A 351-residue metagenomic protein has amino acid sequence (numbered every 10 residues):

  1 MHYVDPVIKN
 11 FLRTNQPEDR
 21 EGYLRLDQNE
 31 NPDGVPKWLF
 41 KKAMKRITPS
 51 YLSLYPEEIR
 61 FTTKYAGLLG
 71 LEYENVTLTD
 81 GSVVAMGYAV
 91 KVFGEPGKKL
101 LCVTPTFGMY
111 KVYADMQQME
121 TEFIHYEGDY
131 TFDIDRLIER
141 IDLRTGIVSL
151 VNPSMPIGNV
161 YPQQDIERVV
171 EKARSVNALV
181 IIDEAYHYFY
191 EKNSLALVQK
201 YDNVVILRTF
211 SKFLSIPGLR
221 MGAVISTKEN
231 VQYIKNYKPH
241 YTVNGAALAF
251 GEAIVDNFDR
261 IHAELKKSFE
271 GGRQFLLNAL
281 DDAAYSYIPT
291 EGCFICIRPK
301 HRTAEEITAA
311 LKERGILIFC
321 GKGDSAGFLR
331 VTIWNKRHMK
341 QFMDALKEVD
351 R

Functional and structural regions predicted by a protein language model:
M1-Y88: N-terminal small-domain helix-loop-helix segment of the aminotransferase-like
V7, V92-L150: PLP-dependent aminotransferase-like
E72-V76, G97-K99, E184, D202-N203: Short acidic capping loops at alpha-helix termini that bridge into adjacent secondary structure
Q117, S175-V176, Y201, A283: Helix C-cap/helix->beta junction micro-motif
G128-Y186: Active-site phosphate-binding strand-loop segment of PLP-dependent enzymes
N203-L280, Y285-I288: PLP-dependent aminotransferase class I/II
F269-E270, D282-R314: Conserved PLP-binding catalytic core of the aspartate aminotransferase-like
A309, E313-R351: PLP-dependent enzyme catalytic core of the Aspartate aminotransferase-like
